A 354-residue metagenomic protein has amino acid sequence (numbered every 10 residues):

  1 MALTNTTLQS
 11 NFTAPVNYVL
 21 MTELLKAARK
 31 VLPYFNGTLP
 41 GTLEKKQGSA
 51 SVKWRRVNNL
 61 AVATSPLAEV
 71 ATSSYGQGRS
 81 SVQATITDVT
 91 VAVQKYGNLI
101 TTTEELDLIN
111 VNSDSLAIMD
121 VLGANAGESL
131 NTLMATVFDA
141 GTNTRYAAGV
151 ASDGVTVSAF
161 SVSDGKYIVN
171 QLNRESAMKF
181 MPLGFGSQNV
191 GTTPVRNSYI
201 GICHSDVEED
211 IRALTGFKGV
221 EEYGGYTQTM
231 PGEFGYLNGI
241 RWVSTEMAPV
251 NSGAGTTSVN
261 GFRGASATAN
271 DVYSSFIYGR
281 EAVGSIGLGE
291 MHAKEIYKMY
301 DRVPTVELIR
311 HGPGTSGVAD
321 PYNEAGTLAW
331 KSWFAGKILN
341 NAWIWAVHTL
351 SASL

Functional and structural regions predicted by a protein language model:
M1-V91, I344, H348-S351: N-terminal "assembly arms/tails" that initiate or stabilize quaternary assembly in self-assembling proteins
A2-F35, T156-G184, S198-I200, D206-L354: Sequence/fold signature of self-assembling virion shell proteins
T42-L43, S187-T192, P231-G232, G317: A generic local secondary-structure boundary/capping motif
V82-N110, G289-E307: Short acidic, glycine/tyrosine-flanked loop/strand segments centered on an H-E-D-like triad
Q94-Y96, I100-N110, N189-C203, E208-D210: Structured, hydrophobic secondary-structure cores that serve as assembly/anchoring elements
L106-S187: Alpha-helical scaffold segments that mediate packing/assembly in large oligomeric complexes
